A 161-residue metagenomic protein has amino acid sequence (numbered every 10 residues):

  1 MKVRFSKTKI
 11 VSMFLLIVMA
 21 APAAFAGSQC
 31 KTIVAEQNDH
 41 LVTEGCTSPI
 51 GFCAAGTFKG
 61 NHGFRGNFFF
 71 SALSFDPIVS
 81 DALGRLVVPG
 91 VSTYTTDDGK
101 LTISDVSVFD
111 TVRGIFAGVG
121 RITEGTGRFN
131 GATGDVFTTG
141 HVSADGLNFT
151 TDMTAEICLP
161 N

Functional and structural regions predicted by a protein language model:
K2-S12: Bacterial N-terminal signal peptides that target proteins for export
M13-F14, A24: Cleavable N-terminal signal peptides
A20-A21: N-terminal signal peptide c-region/cleavage motif recognized by signal peptidases
G27-N161: Beta-strand-enriched cores of mature, soluble protein domains
